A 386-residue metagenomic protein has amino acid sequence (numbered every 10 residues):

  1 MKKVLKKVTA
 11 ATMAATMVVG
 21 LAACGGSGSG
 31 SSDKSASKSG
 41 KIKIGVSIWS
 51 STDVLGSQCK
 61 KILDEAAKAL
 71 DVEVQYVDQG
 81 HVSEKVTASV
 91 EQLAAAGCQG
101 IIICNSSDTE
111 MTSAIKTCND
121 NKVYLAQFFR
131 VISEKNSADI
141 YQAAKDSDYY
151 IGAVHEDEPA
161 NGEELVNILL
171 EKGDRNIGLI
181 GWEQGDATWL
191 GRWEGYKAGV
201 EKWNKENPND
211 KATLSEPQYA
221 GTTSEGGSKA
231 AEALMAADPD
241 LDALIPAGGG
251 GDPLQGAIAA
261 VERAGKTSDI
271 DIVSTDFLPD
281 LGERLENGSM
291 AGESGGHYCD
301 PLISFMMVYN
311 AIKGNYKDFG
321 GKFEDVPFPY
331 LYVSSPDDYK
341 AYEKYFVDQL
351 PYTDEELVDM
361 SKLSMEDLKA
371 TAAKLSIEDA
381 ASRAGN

Functional and structural regions predicted by a protein language model:
M1-T12: Bacterial N-terminal signal peptides that target proteins for export
K2-V4, M17, C24-N386: A residue-level marker of the well-folded mature domains of exported/periplasmic proteins
V8, A22-A23: N-terminal regions of proteins, emphasizing targeting and processing segments when present
T12-G20: Bacterial N-terminal signal peptides
